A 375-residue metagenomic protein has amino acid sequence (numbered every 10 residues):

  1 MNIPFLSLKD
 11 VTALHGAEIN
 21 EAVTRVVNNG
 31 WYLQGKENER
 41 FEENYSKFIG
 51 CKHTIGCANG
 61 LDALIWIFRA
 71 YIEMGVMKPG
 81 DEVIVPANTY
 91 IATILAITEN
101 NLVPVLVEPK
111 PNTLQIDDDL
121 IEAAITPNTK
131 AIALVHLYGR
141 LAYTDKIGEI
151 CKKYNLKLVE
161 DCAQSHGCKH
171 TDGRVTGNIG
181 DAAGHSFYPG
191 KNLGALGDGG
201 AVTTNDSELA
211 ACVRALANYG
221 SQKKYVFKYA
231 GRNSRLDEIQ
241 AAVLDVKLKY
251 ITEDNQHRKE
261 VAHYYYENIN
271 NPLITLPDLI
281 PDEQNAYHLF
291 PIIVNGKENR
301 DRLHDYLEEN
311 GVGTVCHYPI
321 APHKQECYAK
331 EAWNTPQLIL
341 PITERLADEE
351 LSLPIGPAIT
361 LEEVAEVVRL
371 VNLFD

Functional and structural regions predicted by a protein language model:
M1-W31, N310, P354: N-terminal "arm"/small-domain region of PLP-dependent enzymes with the aminotransferase-like
K9, N38-E43, F48-I55, D119 (+4 more regions): PLP-dependent aminotransferase class I/II
W31, G35-E82, L95-N100, L106-V107: Phosphate-binding glycine-rich loop
V85, L106, L158-E160, T204 (+1 more regions): Hydrophobic residues in well-ordered beta-strands that form the structural core
N88-I94: Conserved coil-to-alpha-helix start sites within the AMP-binding
N100, K153-Y154, N310: Helix C-cap/helix->beta junction micro-motif
V103-T113, V315: Short beta-strand->loop structural element characteristic of the AMP-binding/adenylate-forming
N112-A195, A201-T203: Active-site phosphate-binding strand-loop segment of PLP-dependent enzymes
